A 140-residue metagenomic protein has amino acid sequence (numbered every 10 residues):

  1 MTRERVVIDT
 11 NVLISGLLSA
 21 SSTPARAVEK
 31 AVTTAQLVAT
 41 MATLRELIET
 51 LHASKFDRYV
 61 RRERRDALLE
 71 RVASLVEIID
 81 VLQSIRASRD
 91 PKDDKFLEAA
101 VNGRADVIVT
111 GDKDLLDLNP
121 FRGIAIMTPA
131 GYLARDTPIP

Functional and structural regions predicted by a protein language model:
M1-A39: Short, well-structured N-terminal submotif of metal-dependent ribonuclease cores
I14, R45, D57, L116 (+1 more regions): Nucleotide phosphate-binding site architecture
G16-L17, T50, Y59, L118 (+1 more regions): Residues that scaffold the ATP/ADP-binding catalytic core of kinase and kinase-like folds
V28-S84: PIN-domain endoribonuclease scaffold, especially VapC-family toxins
E29, A99, L118: Hydrophobic/aromatic ligand-binding patch that stacks against planar heteroaromatic rings of cofactors or nucleotides
T43, D112-K113: Short, ordered loop/turn segments at secondary-structure junctions
S74-V107: Active-site neighborhoods of divalent-metal-dependent phosphate/nucleic-acid chemistry enzymes
D90, G103, V107, K113-P140: Acidic, PIN/NYN-like endoribonuclease modules and their adjacent C-terminal/linker elements
